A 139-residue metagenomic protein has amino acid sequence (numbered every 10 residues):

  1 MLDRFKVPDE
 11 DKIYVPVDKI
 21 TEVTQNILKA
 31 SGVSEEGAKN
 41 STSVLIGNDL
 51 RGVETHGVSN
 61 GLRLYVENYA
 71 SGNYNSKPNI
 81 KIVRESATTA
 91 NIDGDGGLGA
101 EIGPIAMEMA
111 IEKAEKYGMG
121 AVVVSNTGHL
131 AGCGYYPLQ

Functional and structural regions predicted by a protein language model:
M1-S31: Generic N-terminal amphipathic, Lys/Arg-enriched alpha-helix
I13, G99, S125-H129: Alpha-helix N-cap/helix-initiation motif
I13-I20, V33-G57, Y74-R84: N-terminal glycine-rich anion-binding loops that anchor highly charged ligand groups
P16-T24, G37-T42, E54-G61, I102-A106 (+3 more regions): General structural feature for long, well-ordered alpha-helical segments within catalytic domains of soluble enzymes
I27, A90-G96, G120-S125: Short glycine-rich or small-residue beta-strand-to-loop segments that form or flank ligand, phosphate, metal/Fe-S
T42, M119-Q139: Glycine-rich anion/phosphate-binding loop at the beta-strand->alpha-helix junction
H56-K113: Active-site cofactor/substrate anionic-group-binding motifs, chiefly glycine- and Lys/Arg-rich phosphate-binding loops
I111-K116, V122: Conserved nucleotide-cofactor-binding alpha/beta core module
